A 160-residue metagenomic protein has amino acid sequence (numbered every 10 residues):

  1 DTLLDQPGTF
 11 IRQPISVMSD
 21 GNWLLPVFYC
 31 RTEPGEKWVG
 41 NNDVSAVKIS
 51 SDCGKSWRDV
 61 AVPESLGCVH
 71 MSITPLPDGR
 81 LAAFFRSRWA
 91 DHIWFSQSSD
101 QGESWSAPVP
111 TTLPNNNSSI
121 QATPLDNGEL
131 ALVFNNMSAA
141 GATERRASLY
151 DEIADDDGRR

Functional and structural regions predicted by a protein language model:
D1-R160: Asp-box/BNR beta-propeller blade signature and adjacent active/binding-site loops in extracellular glycan-interacting
